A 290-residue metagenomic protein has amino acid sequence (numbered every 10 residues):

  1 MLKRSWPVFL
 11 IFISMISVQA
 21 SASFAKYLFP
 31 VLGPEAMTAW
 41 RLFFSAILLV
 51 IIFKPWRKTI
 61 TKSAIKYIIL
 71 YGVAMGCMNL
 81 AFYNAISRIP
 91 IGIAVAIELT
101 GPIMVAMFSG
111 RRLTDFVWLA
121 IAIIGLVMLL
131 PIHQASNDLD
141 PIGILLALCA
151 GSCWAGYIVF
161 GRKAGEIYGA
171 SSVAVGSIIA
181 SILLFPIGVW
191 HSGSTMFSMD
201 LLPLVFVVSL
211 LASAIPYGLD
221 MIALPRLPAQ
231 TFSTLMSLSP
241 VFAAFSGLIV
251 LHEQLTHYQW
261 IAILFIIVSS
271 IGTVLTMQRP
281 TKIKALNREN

Functional and structural regions predicted by a protein language model:
M1-A36, L70-V73, C77-A81, I124 (+3 more regions): Glycine-/small-residue-enriched transmembrane alpha-helix faces in small-molecule transporters and effluxers
M1-I16, A46-L70, R111-V117, A135-D140 (+5 more regions): Membrane-interface interhelical linkers
M1-L2, W40-L42, L201, S237-N290: C-terminal-most transmembrane helix of multi-pass membrane proteins
I16-Q19, S23, V50, G72 (+8 more regions): Hydrophobic/small/kink-forming positions within alpha-helical transmembrane segments of polytopic membrane proteins
P30-C77, V105, I121, C153 (+3 more regions): Transmembrane alpha-helices of multi-pass small-molecule transport proteins
A36-A39, F43, Y83-T114, A150 (+1 more regions): Specific alpha-helical transmembrane segments that line the substrate/conduction pathway and gating interfaces
W40, A94-I97, F160-S181, S213-I249: Helix-helix packing/entry segments at the starts of transmembrane helices
T100, T114-H133, A150, S246 (+1 more regions): Hydrophobic transmembrane alpha-helices of multi-pass small-molecule transport proteins
